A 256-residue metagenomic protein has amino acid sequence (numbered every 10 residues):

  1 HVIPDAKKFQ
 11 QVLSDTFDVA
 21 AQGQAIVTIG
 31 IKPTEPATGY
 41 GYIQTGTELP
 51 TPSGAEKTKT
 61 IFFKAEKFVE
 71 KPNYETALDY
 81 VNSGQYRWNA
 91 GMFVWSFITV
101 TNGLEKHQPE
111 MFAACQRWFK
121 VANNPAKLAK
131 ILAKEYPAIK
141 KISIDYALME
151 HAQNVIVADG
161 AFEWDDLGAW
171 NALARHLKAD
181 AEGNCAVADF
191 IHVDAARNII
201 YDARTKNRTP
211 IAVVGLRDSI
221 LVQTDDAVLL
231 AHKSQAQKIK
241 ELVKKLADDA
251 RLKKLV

Functional and structural regions predicted by a protein language model:
V2-I3, V228: Short strand->helix junction
I3-A126, K130-A133, I156: Conserved core of the sugar-phosphate nucleotidyltransferase
F97-V256: Left-handed beta-helix
